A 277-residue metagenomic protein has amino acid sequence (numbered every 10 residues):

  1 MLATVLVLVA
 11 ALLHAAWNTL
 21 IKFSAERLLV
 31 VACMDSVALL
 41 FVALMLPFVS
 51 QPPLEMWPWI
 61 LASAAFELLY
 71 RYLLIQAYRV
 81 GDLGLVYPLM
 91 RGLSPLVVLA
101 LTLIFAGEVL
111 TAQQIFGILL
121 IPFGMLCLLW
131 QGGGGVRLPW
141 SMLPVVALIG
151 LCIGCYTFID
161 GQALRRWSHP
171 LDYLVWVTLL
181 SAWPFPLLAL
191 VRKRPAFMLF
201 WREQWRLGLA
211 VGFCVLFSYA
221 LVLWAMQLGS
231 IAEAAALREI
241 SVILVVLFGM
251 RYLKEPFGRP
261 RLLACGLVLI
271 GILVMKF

Functional and structural regions predicted by a protein language model:
M1-A65, R71-L83, W130-V145, L179-A210 (+3 more regions): Membrane-interface interhelical linkers
V5, V37-F41, L89-I104, L119 (+5 more regions): Alpha-helical transmembrane segments of compact multi-pass small-molecule transporters, enriched in specific families
L6, L13, V37, F66-E67 (+12 more regions): Hydrophobic residues within membrane-embedded alpha-helical segments of Major Facilitator Superfamily
V7, V31-A32, I60, Y87-P88 (+5 more regions): Hydrophobic/aromatic positions within or immediately flanking transmembrane alpha-helices of multi-pass small-molecule
A25-V30, L74-R91, G107-V109, R165-D172 (+1 more regions): Structural motif at transmembrane-helix junctions in multi-pass transporters
L39-V42, L99-F105, Q113-G132, P260-F277: Hydrophobic transmembrane alpha-helices of multi-pass small-molecule transport proteins
W59-A64, E108-P122, S168-S181: Alpha-helical transmembrane segments
S141-D172: Selected transmembrane alpha-helices and immediately adjacent juxtamembrane segments of polytopic inner-membrane
